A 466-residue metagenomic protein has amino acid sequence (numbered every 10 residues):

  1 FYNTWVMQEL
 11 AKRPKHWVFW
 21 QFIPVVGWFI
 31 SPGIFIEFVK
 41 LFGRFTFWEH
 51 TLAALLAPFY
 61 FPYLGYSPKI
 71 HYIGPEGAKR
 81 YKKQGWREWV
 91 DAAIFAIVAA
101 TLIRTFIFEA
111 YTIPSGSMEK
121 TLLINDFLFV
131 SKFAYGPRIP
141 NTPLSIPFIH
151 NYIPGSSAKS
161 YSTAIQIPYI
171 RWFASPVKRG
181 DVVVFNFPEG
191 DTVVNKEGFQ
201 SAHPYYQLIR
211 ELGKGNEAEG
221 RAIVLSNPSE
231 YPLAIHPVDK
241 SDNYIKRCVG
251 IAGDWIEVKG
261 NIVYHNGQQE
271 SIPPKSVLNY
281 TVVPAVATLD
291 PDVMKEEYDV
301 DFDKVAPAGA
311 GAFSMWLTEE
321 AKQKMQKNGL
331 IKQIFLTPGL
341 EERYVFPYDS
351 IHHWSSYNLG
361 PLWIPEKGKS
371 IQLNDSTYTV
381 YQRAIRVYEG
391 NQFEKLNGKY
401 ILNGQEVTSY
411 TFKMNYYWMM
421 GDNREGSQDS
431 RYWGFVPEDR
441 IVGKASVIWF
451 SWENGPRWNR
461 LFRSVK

Functional and structural regions predicted by a protein language model:
F1-W20, I30-K82: Membrane-interface extramembranous regions at the lipid-water interface
F19-F29, E49, W86-I97: Alpha-helical transmembrane segments
V25-F29, P58-P62, A100-T101, F106: Aromatic-anchored segments of alpha-helical transmembrane domains
W28-S31, P176: An acidic site on a long C-lobe helix of protein kinase domains
G74-K466: Extended hydrophobic leader/signal-anchor segments used for secretion and membrane insertion
